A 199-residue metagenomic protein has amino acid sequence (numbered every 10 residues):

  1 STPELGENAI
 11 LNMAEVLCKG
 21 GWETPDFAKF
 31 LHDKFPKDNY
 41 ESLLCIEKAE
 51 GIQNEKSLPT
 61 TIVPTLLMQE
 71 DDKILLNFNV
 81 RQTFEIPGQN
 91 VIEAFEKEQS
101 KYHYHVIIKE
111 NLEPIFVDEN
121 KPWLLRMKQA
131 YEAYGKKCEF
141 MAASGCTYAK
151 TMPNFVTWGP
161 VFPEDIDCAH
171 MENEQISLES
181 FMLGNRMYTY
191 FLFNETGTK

Functional and structural regions predicted by a protein language model:
S1-V63, M68, E85, H105-K199: An extended, acidic, His-containing surface patch that forms the Zn2+-binding/catalytic region of metallohydrolases
N8, A94-K97: Short, solvent-exposed amphipathic alpha-helical segments in soluble enzyme and RNA/protein-processing domains
E70-N77: Active-site-adjacent mobile loop/cap segments within catalytic or ligand-binding domains
N77-I86: A short interface-forming secondary-structure element
E85-E93: Short, conserved charged micro-motifs
E96-H103, E195: A common structural junction motif
